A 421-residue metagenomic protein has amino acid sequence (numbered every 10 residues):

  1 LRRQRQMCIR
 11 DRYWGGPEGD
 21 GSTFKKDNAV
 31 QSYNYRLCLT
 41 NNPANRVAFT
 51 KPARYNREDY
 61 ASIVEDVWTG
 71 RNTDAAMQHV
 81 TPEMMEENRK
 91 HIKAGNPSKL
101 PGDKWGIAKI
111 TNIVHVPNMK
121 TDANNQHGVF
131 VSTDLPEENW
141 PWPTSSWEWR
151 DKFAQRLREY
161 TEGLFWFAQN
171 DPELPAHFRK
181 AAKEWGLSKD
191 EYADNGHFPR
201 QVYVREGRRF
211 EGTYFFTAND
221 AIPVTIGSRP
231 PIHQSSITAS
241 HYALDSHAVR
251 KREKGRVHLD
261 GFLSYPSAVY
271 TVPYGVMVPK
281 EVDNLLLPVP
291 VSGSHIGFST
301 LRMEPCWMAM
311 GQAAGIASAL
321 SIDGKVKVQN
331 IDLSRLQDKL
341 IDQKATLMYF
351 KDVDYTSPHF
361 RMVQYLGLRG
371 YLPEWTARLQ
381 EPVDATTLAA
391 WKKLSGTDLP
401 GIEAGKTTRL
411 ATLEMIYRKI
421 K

Functional and structural regions predicted by a protein language model:
L1-Q6, R10-K339: Flavin (FAD/FMN)-binding glycine-rich loop and adjacent Rossmann-like elements that form
R3-Q6, K51-P52, G315, K344 (+3 more regions): Glycine-centered flexibility motif
D66-P82, A345-F360, Y417: Charged/polar, low-hydrophobicity segments characteristic of intrinsically disordered regions and flexible loops
E159, G163, M310, A317 (+5 more regions): Extracytoplasmic/secreted proteins, especially bacterial periplasmic and envelope-associated proteins
F165, G324, N330-Y371: Catalytic cores of secreted or luminal carbohydrate-active enzymes
Q169, A319, D323, I341-A345 (+3 more regions): Sec-exported extracytoplasmic/periplasmic mature domains
V272, L301, E374-T376, L399: Active-site-adjacent structural elements in folded domains
H359-R369, T376-K421: Short, solvent-exposed alpha-helical surface patches in non-cytosolic proteins
